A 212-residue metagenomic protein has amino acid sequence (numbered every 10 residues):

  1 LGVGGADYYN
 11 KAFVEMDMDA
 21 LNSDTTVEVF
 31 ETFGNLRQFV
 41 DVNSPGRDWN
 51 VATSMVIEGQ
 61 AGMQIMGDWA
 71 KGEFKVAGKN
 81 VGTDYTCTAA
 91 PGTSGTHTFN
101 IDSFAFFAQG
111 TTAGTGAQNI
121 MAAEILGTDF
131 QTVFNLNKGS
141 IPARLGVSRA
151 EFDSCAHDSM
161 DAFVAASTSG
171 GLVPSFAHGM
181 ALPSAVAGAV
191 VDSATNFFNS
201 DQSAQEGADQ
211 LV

Functional and structural regions predicted by a protein language model:
L1-M18, E31, A61: Extracytoplasmic/periplasmic solute-binding protein
V14-G46: Glycine-centered hinge/linker elements that transmit conformational signals in sensory and ligand-binding systems
T26-F33, A52, A70, G114-M121 (+5 more regions): Stable alpha-helical elements in mature extracytoplasmic
E31, R37-D41, A77-I141, D192: Extracytoplasmic/periplasmic substrate-recognition and gating elements
N43-E58: Short helix-initiation/N-cap motifs at beta->coil->alpha
W49, M66-F74: Beta->alpha turn/N-cap motifs
E58-G67: Alpha-to-beta junction loops
V147, D161-L211: C-terminal capping/gating helix-and-loop segments adjacent to ligand/active sites or protein-protein/ligand interfaces
